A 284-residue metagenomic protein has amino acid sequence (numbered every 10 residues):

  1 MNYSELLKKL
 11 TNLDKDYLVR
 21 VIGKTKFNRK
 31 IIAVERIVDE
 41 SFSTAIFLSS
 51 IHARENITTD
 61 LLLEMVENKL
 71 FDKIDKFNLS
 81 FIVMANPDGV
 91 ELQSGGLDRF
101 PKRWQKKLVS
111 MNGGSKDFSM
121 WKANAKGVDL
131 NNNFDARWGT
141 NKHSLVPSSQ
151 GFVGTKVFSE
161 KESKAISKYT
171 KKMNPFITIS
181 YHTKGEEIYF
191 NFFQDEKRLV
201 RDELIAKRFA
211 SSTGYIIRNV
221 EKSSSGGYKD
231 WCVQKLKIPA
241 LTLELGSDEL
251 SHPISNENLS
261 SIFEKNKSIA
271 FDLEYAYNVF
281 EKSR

Functional and structural regions predicted by a protein language model:
M1-V34: Short glycine- and acidic-rich boundary segments immediately preceding or forming the N-terminal edge of structured
N28, L130, L243: A residue-level signal for conserved active-site and pocket-lining positions in enzyme catalytic cores
I32-F42, S50: Short beta-strand-to-loop junctions in surface cap/lid or active-site-entrance loops
F42, N56-I57, F71-Q194, R198 (+2 more regions): Active-site/substrate-binding loop(s) of hydrolase catalytic cores
T44-I46, L241: Conserved beta-strand elements of the Class I
I46-L48, A53-R54: Short alpha-beta junction capping motif
L61-D72: …and closely analogous acidic/polar surface helices at protein-protein or active-site interfaces in A-domain-like
T140-R284: Metallocarboxypeptidase
